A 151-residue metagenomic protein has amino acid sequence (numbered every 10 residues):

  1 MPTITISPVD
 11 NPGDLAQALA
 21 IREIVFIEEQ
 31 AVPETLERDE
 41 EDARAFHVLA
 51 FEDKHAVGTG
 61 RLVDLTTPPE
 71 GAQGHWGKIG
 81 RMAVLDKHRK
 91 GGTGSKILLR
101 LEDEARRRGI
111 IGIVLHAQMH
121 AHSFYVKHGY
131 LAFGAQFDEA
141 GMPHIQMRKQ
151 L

Functional and structural regions predicted by a protein language model:
M1-P12: Conserved N-terminal entry element of GNAT/NAT acetyltransferase domains
A20-E34: Helix-loop element at the rim of GNAT/NAT acetyltransferase active sites that forms part of the acceptor-substrate
R22, Y125, Y130: Conserved active-site tyrosine of GNAT-family acetyltransferases
L49, H55-T67, K78-A83: Conserved beta-strand in the GNAT
L65-I79, R89-K90, A140-G141: A conserved beta-turn-beta hairpin within the catalytic core of GNAT-like acetyltransferases that forms part
V84, K90-D103: Conserved acetyl-CoA-binding loop-helix of GNAT-fold acetyltransferases
L98, A105-Q118: Conserved GNAT acetyl-CoA-binding A-motif
Q118-M119, D138-L151: C-terminal "cap" of GNAT-fold acetyltransferases
